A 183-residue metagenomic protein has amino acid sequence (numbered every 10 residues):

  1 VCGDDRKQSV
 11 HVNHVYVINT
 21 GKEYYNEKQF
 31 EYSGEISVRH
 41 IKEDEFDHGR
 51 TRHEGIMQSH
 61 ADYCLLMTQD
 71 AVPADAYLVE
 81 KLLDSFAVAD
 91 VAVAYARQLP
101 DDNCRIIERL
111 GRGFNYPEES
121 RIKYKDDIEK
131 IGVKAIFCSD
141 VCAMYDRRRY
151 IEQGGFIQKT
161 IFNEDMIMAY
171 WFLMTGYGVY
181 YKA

Functional and structural regions predicted by a protein language model:
D4-K42: Acidic donor-binding segment of Leloir-type glycosyltransferases
K42-S59: Glycine-rich, basic loop-to-helix element that forms the pyrophosphate-binding segment of sugar-nucleotide handling
H60-A61, S139-Q153: Conserved nucleotide-sugar donor-binding and metal-coordinating catalytic region shared by glycosyltransferases
C64: Short aromatic/hydrophobic "clamp" motif used to bind/position activated sugar donors
T68-V72: The conserved acidic donor/metal-binding loop of glycosyltransferases
A76-R109: Conserved donor NDP-sugar-binding/catalytic core segment of glycosyltransferases
F114-A135: Short, flexible, basic/aromatic active-site loop/helix in glycosyltransferases
F162-M168: Acidic donor-binding loop at a coil-to-helix junction in glycosyltransferase catalytic cores that engages
